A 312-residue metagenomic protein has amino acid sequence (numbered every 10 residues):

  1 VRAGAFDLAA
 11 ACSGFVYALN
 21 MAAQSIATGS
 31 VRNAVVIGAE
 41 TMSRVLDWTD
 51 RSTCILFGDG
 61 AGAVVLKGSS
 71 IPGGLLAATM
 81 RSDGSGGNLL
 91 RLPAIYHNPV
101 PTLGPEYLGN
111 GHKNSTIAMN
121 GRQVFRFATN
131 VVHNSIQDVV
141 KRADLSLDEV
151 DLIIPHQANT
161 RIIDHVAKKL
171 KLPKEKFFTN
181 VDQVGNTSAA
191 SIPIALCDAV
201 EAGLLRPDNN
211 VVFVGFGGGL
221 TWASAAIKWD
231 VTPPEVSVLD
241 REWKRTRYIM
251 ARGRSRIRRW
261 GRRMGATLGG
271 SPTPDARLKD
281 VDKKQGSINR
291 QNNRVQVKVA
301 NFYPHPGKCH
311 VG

Functional and structural regions predicted by a protein language model:
V1-A34, M42, A167-A195: Conserved catalytic cysteine-centered active-site region of acyl-thioester-dependent Claisen-condensing enzymes
A9, A34-E40, L66, T79 (+1 more regions): Short beta-strand segments
A23, A27-G62: Flexible, glycine-rich active-site loops centered on histidine and acidic residues that chelate a metal or position
D50-R126, N130, N134, K228-Y303 (+1 more regions): Condensing-enzyme catalytic core mediating Claisen C-C bond formation in acyl metabolism
N134-D151, A199-L204: Phosphate/pyrophosphate-binding loops at sites that engage ATP/ADP/AMP, CoA/4′-phosphopantetheine, polyphosphate
V150-K169, V184-N186: Glycine-rich phosphate-binding loops at beta-strand->alpha-helix junctions
L170, A190, I194-W243: Catalytic phosphate/nucleotide-handling subdomain of diverse soluble enzymes
